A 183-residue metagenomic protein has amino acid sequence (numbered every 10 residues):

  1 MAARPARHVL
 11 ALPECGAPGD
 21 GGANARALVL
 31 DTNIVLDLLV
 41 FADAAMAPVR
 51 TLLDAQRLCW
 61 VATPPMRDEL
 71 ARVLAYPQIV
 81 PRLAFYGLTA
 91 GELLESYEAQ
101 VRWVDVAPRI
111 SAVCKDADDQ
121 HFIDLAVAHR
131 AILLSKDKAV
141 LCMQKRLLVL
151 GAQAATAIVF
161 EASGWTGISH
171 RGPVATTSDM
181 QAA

Functional and structural regions predicted by a protein language model:
M1-A62: Short, well-structured N-terminal submotif of metal-dependent ribonuclease cores
A2, E98, D118, A157: Divalent-cation
A11, G16, V113, Q120-I123 (+2 more regions): Acidic, PIN/NYN-like endoribonuclease modules and their adjacent C-terminal/linker elements
I34-V35, M66, A139-V140: Alpha-helix capping/helix-boundary segments
D37-L39, L83, P108-K115: Short, flexible loop segments at the rims of nucleotide/cofactor-binding pockets, characterized by
D37-L39, V73, R82, M143-Q144 (+1 more regions): Residues that scaffold the ATP/ADP-binding catalytic core of kinase and kinase-like folds
A44, V61, L88, V113 (+1 more regions): Residues at secondary-structure transition points
L52-R109: PIN-domain endoribonuclease scaffold, especially VapC-family toxins
